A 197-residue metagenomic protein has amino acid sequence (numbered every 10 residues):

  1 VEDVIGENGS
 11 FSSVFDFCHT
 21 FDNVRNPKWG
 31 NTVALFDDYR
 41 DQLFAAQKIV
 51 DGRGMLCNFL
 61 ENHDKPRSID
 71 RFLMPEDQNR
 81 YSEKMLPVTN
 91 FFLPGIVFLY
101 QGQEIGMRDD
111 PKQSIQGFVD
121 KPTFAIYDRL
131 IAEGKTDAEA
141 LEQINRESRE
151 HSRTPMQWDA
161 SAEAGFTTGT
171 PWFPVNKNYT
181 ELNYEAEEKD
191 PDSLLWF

Functional and structural regions predicted by a protein language model:
V1-F197: Active-site and adjacent substrate-binding regions of carbohydrate-active enzymes
